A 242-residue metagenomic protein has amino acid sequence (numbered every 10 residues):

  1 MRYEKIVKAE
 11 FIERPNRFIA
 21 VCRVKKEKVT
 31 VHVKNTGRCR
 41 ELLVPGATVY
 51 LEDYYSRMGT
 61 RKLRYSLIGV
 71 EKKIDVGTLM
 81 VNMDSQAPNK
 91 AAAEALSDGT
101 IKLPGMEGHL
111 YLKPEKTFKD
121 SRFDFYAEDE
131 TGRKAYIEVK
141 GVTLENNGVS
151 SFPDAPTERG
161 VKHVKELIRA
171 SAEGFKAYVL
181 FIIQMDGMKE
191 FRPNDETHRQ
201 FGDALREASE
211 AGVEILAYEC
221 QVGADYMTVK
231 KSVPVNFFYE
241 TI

Functional and structural regions predicted by a protein language model:
Y3-E13: Structural detector for short beta-strands of small beta-barrel domains
N16-V21: Short aromatic-glycine-enriched beta-strand elements
E27-L42: Beta-strand/loop nucleic-acid-binding surfaces
P45-M58, E219-C220: Flexible glycine-rich surface loops and low-complexity tracts that mediate binding to linear polymers
E52-L103: Terminal, basic amphipathic appendages of nucleotide-handling enzymes
D75-Q86, K102-T143, K162-K165, C220 (+1 more regions): Active-site metal-binding core of divalent-cation-utilizing nuclease and nuclease-like domains
G148-E158, K165-T197, E219: Nucleic-acid nuclease catalytic cores
Q184-I242: Domain-level recognition of nuclease-like catalytic cores that cleave nucleotide substrates
